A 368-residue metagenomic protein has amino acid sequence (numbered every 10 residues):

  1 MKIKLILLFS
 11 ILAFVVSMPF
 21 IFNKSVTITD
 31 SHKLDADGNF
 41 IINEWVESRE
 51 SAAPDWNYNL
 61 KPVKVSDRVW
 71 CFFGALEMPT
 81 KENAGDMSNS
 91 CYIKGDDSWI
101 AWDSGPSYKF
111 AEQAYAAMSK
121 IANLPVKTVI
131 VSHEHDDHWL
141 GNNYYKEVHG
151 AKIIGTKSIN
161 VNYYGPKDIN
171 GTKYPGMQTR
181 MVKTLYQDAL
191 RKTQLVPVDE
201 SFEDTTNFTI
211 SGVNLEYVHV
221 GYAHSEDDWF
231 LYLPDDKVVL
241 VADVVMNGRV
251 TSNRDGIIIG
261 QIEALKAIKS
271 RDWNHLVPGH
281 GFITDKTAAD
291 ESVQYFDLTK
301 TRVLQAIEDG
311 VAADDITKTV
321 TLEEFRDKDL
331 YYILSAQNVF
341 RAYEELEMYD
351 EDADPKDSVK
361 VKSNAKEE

Functional and structural regions predicted by a protein language model:
K4-L8, A13-P54, K61, K183 (+2 more regions): Accessory terminal helices/loops
Y58-F72: Short Gly/Thr-rich strand-loop-strand
P62-V65, I93, T205-I210, P278: Short acidic-hydrophobic surface loop/beta-edge motif
R68, I93, D103, M118 (+10 more regions): Divalent metal-coordination and catalytic microenvironments
V69-M118, W229-A242: Conserved beta-strand hairpin/beta-sheet module of binuclear metal-dependent hydrolase folds, prominently
F72-D86, Y163-P166, N170-T172, G248-I257: Acidic/histidine-rich helix-loop elements that form or flank divalent-metal/phosphate-binding sites at the catalytic
S98-I100, S104-Y108, N207, N214-L298 (+1 more regions): Metallo-beta-lactamase
A116-V198, N207: Active-site HxH/HxHxD metal-binding segment of metal-dependent hydrolases
